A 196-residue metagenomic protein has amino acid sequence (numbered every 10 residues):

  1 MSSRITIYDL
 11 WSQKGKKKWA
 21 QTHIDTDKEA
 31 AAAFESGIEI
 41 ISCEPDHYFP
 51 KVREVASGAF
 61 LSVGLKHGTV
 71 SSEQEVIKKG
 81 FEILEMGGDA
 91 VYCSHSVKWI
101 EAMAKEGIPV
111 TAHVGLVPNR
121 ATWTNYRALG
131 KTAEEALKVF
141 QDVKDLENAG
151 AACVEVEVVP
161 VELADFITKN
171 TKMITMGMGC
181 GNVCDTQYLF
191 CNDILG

Functional and structural regions predicted by a protein language model:
M1-G196: Alpha/beta enzyme core
